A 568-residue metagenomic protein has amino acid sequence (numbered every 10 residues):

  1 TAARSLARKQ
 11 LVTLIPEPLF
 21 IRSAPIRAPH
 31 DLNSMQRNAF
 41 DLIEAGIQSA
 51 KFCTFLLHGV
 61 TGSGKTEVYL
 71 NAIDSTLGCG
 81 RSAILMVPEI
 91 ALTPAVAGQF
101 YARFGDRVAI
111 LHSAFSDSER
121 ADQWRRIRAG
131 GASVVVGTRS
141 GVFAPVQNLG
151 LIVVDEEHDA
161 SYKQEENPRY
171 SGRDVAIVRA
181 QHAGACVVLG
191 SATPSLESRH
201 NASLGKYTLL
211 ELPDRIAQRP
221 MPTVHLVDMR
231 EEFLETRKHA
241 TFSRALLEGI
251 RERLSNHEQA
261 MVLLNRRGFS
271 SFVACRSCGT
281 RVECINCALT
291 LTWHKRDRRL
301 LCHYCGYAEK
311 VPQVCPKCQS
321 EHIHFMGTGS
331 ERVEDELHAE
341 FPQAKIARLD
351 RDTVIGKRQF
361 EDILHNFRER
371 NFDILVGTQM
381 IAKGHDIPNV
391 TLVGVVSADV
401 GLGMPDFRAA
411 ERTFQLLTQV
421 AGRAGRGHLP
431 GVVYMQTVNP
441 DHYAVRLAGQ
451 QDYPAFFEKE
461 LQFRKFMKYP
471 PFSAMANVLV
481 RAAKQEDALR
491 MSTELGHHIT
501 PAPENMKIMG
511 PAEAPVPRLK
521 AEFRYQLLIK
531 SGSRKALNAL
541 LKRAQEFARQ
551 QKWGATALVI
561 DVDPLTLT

Functional and structural regions predicted by a protein language model:
T1-R22: Interdomain "pre-motor" coupling segment immediately N-terminal to P-loop NTPase/helicase cores
L14, N505-M509, F547-P564: Conserved short beta-strand edge segments in small beta-sheet-based binding/regulatory domains
A24-N33, R37-D41, A50-L489, G496-H497 (+7 more regions): Inter-lobe coupling/hinge segments of SF2-like helicase ATPases
E44: Short, locally clustered residues in the helix-turn-helix/winged-helix DNA-binding domain
M491-H497, N538-F547: Short amphipathic alpha-helices in soluble, non-transmembrane regions that often serve as interface/regulatory elements
L528-G532, D563: Short, loop-centered acidic/histidine patches that primarily coordinate divalent metals
